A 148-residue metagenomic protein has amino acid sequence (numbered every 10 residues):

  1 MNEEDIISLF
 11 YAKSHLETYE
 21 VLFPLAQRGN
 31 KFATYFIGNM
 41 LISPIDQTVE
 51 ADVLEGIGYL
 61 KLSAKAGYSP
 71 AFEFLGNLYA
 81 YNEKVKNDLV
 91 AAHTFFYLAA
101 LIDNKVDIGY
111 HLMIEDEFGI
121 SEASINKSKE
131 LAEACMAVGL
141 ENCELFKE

Functional and structural regions predicted by a protein language model:
N2-R28: Alpha-helical segment of the N-proximal tetratricopeptide repeat
E4-D5, F36-I45, F74-Y81, L112-E117: Hydrophobic face of amphipathic alpha-helices that form TPR/SEL1-like repeat modules and related alpha-solenoid
F10-E20, T48-Y59, K86-T94: Structural signature of tandem alpha-helical TPR/SEL1-like repeats, specifically the intra-repeat loop/turn
K13-S14, Q27-F32, P44-Q47, K65-S69 (+4 more regions): Short helix-capping/linker turns of helical repeat alpha-solenoids
Y35, G58, E73, H93-Y97: Extended, hydrophobic/aromatic-rich amphipathic alpha-helical segments that build helical scaffolds
Y35-F36, V53, E73-F74, I108-L112 (+1 more regions): Alpha-solenoid helical repeat scaffolds
G109-E148: Terminal, low-structured helical/coil segments at or just beyond the last alpha-helical repeat
